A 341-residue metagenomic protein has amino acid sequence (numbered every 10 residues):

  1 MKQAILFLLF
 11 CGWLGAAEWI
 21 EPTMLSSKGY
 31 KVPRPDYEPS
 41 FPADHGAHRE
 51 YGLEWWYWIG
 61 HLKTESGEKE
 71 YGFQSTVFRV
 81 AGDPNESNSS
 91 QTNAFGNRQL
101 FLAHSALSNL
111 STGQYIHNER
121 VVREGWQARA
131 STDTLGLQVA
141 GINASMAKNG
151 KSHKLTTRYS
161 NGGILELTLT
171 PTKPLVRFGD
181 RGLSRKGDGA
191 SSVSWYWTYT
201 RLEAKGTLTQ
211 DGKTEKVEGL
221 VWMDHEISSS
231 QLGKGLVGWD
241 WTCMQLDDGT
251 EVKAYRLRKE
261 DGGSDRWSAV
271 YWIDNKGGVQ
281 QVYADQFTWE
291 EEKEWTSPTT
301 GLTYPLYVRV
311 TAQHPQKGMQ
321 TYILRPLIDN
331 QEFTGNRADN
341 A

Functional and structural regions predicted by a protein language model:
A4-G12: Sec-dependent N-terminal signal peptides
A17-A341: Structured soluble/peripheral alpha/beta segments that form catalytic or ligand/cofactor-binding pockets
